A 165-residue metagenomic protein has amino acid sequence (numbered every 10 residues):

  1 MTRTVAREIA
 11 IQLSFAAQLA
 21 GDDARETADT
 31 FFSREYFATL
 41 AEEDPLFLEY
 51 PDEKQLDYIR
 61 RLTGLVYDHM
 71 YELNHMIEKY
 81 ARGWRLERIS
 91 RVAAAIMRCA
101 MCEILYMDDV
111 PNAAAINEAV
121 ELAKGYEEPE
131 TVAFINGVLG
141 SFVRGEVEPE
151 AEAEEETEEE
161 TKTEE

Functional and structural regions predicted by a protein language model:
M1-V132, N136-E165: N-terminal interaction/assembly modules
